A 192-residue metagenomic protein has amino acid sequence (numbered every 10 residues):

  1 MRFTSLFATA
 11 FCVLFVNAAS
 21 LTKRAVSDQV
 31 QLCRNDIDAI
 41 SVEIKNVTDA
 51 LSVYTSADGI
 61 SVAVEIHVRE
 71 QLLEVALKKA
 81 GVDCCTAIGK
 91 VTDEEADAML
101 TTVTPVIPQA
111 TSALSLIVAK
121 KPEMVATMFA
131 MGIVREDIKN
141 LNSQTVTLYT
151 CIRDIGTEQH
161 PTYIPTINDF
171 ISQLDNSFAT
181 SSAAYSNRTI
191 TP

Functional and structural regions predicted by a protein language model:
M1-V26: Fungal secretory targeting signals
A19-P192: Mature, structured extracellular domains of secreted fungal proteins
